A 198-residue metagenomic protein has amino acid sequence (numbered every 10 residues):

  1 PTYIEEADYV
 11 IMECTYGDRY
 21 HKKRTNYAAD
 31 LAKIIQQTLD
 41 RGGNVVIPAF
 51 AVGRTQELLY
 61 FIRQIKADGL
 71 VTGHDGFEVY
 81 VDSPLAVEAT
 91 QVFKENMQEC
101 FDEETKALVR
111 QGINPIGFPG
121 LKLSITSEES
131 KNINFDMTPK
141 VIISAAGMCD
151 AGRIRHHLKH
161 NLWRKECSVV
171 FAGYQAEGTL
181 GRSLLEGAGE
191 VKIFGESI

Functional and structural regions predicted by a protein language model:
P1-E57, R63-H74: His/Asp/Glu-rich metal-coordinating catalytic cores of metallo-dependent phosphodiesterases/hydrolases acting on
G17-R24, P48, V52, V79 (+3 more regions): Hydrophobic alpha-helical scaffolding
G43, D75-E78, C167-S168: Residue-level recognition of the N-termini of beta-strands and the immediately preceding loop/turn
R54-L58, G147-D150: Active-site-proximal structural scaffolding
Y60-Q64, H156-K159: Short, well-ordered alpha-helices that flank and scaffold nucleotide-derived cofactor binding pockets
F61-N96: Terminal amphipathic helices with adjacent charged low-complexity linkers/tails
D82-K192: A contiguous, basic/glycine-rich beta-loop/short-helix subdomain that forms a polymer-engagement track
K192-I198: Generic long, charged, amphipathic alpha-helical segments
